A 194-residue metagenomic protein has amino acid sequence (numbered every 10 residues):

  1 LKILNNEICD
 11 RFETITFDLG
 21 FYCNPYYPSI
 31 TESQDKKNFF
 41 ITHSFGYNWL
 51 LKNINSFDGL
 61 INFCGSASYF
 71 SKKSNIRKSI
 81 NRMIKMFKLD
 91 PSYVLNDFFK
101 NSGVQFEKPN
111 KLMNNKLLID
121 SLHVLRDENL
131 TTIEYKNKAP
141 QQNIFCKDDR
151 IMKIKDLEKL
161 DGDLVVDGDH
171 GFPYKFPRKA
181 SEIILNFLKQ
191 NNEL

Functional and structural regions predicted by a protein language model:
L1-Y27: Short, surface-exposed "cap/lid" segments of acyl-processing enzymes
I15, F39, G59-F63, Q142-I144 (+1 more regions): Hydrophobic/aromatic beta-strand patches that form the interior of the parallel beta-sheet core in alpha/beta enzyme
C23-K37: Conserved acidic catalytic loop of the alpha/beta-hydrolase fold
I41-L50: Gly/Ala-rich beta-loop-alpha elbow adjacent to hydrolase catalytic centers
N55-F87, L117-R126: Flexible "cap/lid" loop of the alpha/beta hydrolase fold
L89-N129: Conserved alpha/beta-hydrolase catalytic His-Asp/Glu region
N137, N143-F145, D149: Short beta-strand/loop motif that positions the catalytic acidic residue of the alpha/beta-hydrolase fold
I151, G168-I183: Catalytic histidine-centered segment of alpha/beta-hydrolase-like enzymes
